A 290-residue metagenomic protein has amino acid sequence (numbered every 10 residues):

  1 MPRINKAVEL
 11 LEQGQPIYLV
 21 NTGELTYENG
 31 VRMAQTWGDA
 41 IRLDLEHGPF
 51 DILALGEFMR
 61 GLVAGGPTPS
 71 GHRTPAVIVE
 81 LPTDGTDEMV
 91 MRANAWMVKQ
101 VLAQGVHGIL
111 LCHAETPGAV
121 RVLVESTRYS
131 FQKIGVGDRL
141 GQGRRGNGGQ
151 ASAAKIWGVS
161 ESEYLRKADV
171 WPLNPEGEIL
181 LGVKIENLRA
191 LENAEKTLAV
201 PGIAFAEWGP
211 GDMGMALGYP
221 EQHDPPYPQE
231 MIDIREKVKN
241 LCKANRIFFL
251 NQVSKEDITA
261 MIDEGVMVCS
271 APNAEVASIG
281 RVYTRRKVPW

Functional and structural regions predicted by a protein language model:
M1-W290: Expand to "…catalyze enediolate/carbanion chemistry for C-C bond making/breaking, isomerization, decarboxylation
